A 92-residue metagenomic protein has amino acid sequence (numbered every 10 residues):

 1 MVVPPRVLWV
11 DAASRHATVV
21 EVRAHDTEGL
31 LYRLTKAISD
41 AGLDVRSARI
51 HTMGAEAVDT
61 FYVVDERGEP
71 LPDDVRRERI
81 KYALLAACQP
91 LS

Functional and structural regions predicted by a protein language model:
M1-S92: A conserved regulatory-domain signal marking ACT and ACT-like small-molecule sensing domains and adjacent regulatory
